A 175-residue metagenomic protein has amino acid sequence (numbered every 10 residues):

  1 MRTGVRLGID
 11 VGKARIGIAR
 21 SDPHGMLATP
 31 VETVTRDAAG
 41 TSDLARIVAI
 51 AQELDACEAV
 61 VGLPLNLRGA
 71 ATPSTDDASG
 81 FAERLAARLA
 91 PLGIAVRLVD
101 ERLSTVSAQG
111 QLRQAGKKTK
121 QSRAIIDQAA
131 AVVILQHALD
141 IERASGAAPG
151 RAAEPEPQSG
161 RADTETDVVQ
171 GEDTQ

Functional and structural regions predicted by a protein language model:
R2-L7, K13-Q175: Phosphate- and other anionic-substrate recognition elements at nucleic-acid/protein interfaces
